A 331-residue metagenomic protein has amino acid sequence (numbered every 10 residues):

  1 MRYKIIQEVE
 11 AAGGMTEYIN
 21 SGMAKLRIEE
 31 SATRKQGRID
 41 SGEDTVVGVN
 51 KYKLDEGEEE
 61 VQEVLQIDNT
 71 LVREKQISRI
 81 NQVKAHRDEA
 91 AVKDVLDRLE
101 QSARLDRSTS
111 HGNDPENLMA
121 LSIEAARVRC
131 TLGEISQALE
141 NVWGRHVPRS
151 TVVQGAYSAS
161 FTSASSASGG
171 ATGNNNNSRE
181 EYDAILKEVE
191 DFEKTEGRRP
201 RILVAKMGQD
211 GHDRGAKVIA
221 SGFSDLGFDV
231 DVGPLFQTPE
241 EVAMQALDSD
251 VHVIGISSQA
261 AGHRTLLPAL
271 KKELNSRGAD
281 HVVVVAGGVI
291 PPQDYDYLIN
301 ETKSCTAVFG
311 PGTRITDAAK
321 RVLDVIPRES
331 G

Functional and structural regions predicted by a protein language model:
M1-R107, H111-A164, G173-E181, L247 (+1 more regions): Flexible, glycine-rich loop/tail regions that form catalytic "lids" or insertion modules at the edges of active sites
N174-E181, L186-K187, K320-S330: Flexible inter-domain linker/hinge segments
K194-G197, S276-G278: Solvent-exposed alpha-helices and their adjacent loops that cap or buttress functional pockets in soluble metabolic
P200-I202: Conserved hydrophobic helix-helix packing surfaces used for dimerization/oligomerization
M207-Q209: Ligand/substrate-recognition segments at binding pockets and active sites
A216-L323, P327: Cofactor-cradling patches in redox/metallo enzymes
